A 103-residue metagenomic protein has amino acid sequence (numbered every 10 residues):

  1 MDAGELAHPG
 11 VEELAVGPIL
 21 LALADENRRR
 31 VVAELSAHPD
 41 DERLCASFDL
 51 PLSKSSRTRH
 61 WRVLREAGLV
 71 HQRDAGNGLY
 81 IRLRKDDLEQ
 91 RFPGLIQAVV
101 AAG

Functional and structural regions predicted by a protein language model:
M1-L23, L69, A75, Y80: N-terminal leader segment of winged-helix/HTH proteins
A15-V16, Y80-G103: Conserved segment of winged-helix/HTH DNA-binding domains
P18-S53, A75-D87: N-terminal helix-turn-helix DNA-binding core of bacterial DNA-binding proteins
A46-A67: Canonical helix-turn-helix DNA-binding module
